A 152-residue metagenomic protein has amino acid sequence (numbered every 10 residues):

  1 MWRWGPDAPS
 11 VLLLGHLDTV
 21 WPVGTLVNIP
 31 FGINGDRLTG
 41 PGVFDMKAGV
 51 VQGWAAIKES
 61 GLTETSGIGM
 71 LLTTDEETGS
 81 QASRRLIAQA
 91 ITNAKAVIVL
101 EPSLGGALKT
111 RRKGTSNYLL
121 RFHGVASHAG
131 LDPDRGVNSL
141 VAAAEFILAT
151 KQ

Functional and structural regions predicted by a protein language model:
M1-P41: Acidic/His- and Gly-rich active-site-bordering loop/insert found across diverse amide/peptide-bond hydrolases
V11-L13, I98, V125: Residue-level marker for buried hydrophobic side chains located in beta-strands that build the well-ordered beta-sheet
R37, M46-N117: Acidic/histidine-rich catalytic neighborhood of metal-dependent amide-processing enzymes
L38-D45, L131-N138: Short alpha-helix boundary/capping segments
L62-T65, V125, E145-Q152: Generic secondary-structure signature for well-ordered alpha-helical cores
T110, D132-Q152: Acidic-enriched catalytic cores of C-N bond-cleaving enzymes acting on peptides and small amides
N117-G124: Hydrophobic/proline-rich hinge and linker segments of small-molecule sensing/allosteric domains, predominantly
